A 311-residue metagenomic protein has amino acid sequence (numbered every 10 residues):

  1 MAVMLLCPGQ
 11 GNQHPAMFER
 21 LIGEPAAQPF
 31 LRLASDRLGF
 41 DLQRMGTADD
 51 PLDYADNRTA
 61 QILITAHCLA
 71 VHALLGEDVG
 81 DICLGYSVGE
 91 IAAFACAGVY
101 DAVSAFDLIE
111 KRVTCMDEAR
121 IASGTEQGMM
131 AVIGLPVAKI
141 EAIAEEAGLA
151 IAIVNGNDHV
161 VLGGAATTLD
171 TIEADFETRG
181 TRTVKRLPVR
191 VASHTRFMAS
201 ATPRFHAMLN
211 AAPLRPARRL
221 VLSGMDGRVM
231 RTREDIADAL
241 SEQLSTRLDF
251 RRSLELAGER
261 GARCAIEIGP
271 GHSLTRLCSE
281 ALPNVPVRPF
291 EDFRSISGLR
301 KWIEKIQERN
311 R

Functional and structural regions predicted by a protein language model:
M1-K139, T183, C264-R294: FabD-like malonyl-/acyl-CoA
Q10-N12, L38, A97-S245: Alpha/beta catalytic cores of group-transfer enzymes, especially the acyltransferase/condensing modules of polyketide
G76, E177, E255-G261: Non-catalytic positions within long, well-ordered alpha-helices that form the structural scaffold/packing of enzyme
S87, P213, G261: Conserved functional loop/turn residues at catalytic and ligand-binding sites
L187-R190, G258, E291: Short glycine-rich catalytic loops that host catalytic nucleophiles or stabilize transition states across multiple
L222, S241, L254-G258, T275 (+1 more regions): Generic hydrophobic alpha-helical scaffold/packing signal
D226, P286-R309: Short, flexible loop segments at boundaries between secondary-structure elements
D249-F250: Amphipathic coiled-coil/heptad-repeat helices and related helical stalk/stem segments that mediate oligomerization
